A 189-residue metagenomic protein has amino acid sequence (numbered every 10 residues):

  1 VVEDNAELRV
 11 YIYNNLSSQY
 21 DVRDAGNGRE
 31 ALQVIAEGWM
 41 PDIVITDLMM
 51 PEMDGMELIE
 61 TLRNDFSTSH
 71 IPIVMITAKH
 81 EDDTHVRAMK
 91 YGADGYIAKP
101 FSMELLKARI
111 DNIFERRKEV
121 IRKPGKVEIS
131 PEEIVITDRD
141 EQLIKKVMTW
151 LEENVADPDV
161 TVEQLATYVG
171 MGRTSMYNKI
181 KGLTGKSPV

Functional and structural regions predicted by a protein language model:
V10-N14: Charged docking surfaces used in two-component/phosphorelay signaling
D24-I43: Acidic, metal-coordinating helix/loop segments flanking the phosphotransfer/catalytic sites of two-component signaling
M50: Receiver (REC) domain active-site loop signature in two-component systems and cognate sites in sensor histidine kinases
I97-K99: A Lys-centered signature of the CheY-like receiver
F101-I110: C-terminal output helix
